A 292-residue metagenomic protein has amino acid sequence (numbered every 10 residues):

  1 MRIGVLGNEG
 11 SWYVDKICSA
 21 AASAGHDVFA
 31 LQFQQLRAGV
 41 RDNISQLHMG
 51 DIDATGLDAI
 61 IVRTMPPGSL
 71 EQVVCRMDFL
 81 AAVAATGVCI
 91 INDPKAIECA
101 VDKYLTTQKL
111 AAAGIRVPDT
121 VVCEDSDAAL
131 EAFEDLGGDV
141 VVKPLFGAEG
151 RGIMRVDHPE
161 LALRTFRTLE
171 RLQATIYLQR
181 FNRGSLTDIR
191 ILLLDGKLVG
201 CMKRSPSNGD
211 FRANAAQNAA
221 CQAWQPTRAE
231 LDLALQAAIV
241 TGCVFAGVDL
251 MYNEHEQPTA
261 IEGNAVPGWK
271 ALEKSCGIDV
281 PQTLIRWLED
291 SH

Functional and structural regions predicted by a protein language model:
M1-G4: Extreme N-terminal starter segment of soluble prokaryotic enzymes
N8-D119: Conserved N-proximal alpha/beta basic substrate-recognition cap immediately N-terminal to, or forming the N-lobe
T107-A111, F133-R151, Q173-G184: ATP-grasp fold ATP-binding core
A113-G137: Rossmann-like NAD(P)H-binding beta-loop-alpha module
R151-A238: Phosphate-binding site of ATP-dependent enzymes
A174, L186, A229-D232, Q236-A246 (+1 more regions): Active-site "cap" helix and flanking loop/linker of ATP-utilizing ligase/carboxylase catalytic domains
Q179-R180, I189, C243-H255: A short glycine-rich, hydrophobically flanked beta-strand micro-motif that places a catalytic Asp/Glu for divalent metal
Q225, I239, Y252-H292: C-terminal active-site "lid" helix and adjoining low-complexity regulatory extension at the edge of ATP-using catalytic
